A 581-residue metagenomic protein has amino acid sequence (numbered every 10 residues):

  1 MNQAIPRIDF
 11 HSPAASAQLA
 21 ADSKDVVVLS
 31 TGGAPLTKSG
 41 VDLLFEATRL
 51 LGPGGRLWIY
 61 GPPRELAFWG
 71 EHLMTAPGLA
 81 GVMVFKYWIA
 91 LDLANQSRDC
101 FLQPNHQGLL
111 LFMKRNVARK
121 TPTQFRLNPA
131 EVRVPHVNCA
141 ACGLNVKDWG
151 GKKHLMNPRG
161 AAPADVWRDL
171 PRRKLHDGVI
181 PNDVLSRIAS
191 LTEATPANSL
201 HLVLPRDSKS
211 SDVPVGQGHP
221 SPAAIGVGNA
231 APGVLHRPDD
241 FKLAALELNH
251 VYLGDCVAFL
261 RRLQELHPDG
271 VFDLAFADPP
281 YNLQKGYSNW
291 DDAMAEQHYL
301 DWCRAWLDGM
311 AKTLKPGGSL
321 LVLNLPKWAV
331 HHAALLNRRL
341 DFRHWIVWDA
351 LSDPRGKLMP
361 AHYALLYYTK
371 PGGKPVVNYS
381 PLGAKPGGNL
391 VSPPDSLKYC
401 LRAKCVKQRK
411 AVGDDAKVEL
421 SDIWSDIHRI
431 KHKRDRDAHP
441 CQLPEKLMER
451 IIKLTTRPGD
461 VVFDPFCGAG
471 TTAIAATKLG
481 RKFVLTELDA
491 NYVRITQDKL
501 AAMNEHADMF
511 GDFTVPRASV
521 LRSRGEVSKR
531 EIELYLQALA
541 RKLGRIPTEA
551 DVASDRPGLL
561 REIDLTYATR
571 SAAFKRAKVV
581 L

Functional and structural regions predicted by a protein language model:
M1-A230, E247-T486, R494: Core catalytic lobe of class I
T192-T195, T455, M503, A507 (+1 more regions): Solvent-exposed amphipathic alpha-helical surface segments
G233-L246, Q497-F510: Short, conserved SAM-binding/catalytic segment of Class I S-adenosyl-L-methionine-dependent methyltransferases
L235, I423, K431, F510-P516: Flexible internal linker/loop segments at domain or repeat junctions
A469, L479, L500-M503, R556-L559 (+1 more regions): The DNA-recognition helices of helix-turn-helix-type DNA-binding domains
F483, L500-A501, F513-S519: Catalytic cores of secreted or luminal carbohydrate-active enzymes
D489: Conserved SAM/SAH-binding beta-strand->alpha-helix loop
A518-L581: Functional cation/ligand-contacting sites centered on basic and imidazole/sulfhydryl donors
